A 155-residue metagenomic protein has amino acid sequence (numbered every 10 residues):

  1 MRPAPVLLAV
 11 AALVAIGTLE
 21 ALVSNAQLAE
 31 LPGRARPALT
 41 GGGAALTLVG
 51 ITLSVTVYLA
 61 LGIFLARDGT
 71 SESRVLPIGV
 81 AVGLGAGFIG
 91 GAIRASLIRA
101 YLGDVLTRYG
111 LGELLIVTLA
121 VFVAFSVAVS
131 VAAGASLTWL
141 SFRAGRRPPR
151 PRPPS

Functional and structural regions predicted by a protein language model:
M1-S155: Juxtamembrane/disordered regions of integral membrane proteins
